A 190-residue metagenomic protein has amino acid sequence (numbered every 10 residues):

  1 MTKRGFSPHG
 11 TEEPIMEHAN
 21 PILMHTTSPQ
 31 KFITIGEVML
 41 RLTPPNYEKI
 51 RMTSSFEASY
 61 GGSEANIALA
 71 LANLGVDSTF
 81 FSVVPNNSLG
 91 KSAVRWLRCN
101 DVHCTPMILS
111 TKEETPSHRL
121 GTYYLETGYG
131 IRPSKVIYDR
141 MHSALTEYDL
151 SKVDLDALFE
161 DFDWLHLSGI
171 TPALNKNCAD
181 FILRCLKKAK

Functional and structural regions predicted by a protein language model:
T2-I33, E126-K190: Ribokinase/PfkB-type carbohydrate-kinase core domain
T34-E48: Acidic-glycine-rich active-site phosphate/pyrophosphate-binding loop
T43-P45, G90, K176-N177: Short glycine-/acidic-enriched loop or helix-start segments at secondary-structure transitions that form or flank
R51-G61: Short pre-catalytic strand/loop immediately N-terminal to key active-site residues, enriched for Gly-Thr
Y60-E64, L89: Conserved donor sugar-nucleotide recognition element shared by glycan-biosynthetic enzymes
N66-D77, C99: Alpha-helix C-terminal capping segments
D77, F81-G169: Conserved N-terminal subdomain of the carbohydrate kinase-like
